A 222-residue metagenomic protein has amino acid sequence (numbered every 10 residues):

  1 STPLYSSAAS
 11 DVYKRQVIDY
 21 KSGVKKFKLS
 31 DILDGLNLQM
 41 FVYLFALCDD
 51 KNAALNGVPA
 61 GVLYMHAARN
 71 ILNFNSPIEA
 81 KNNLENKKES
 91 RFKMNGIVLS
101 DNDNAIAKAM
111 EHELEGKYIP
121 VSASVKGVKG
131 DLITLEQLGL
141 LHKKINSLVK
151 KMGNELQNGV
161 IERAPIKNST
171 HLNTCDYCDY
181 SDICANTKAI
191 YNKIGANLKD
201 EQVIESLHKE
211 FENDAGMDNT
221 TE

Functional and structural regions predicted by a protein language model:
S1-A9, Y13: Single conserved hydrophobic/aromatic residue that forms the stacking wall/gate of nucleotide- or nucleobase-binding
Y5, L36-Q39: Short, conserved glycine- and acidic-residue-centered signature motifs in active-site or ligand-binding loops
S7, R15-V24: Active-site ExK catalytic segment of metal-dependent nucleases
S22, L44, A54: Cation-handling catalytic/transport regions enriched in His/Asp/Glu
G23-G35: Short helix/strand-bridging catalytic loops that position acidic/His residues to coordinate divalent metals and engage
L38-A46: Short amphipathic alpha-helical face segments that pack within enzyme cores and frequently flank/anchor catalytic
C48-Y180, A185-K188, N192-I194, L198-E222: Metal-dependent nuclease catalytic regions and adjoining charged, substrate-binding loops involved in nucleic-acid end
